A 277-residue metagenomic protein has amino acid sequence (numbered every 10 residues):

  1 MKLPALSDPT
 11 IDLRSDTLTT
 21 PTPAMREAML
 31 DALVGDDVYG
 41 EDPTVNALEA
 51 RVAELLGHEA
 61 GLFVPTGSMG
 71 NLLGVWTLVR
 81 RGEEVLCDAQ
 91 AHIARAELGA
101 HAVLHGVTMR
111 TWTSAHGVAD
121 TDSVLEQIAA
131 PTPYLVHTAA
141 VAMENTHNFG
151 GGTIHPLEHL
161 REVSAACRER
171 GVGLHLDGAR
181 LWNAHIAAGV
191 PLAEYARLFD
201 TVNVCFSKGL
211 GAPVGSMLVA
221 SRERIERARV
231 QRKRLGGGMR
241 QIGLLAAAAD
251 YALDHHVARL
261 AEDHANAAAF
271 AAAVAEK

Functional and structural regions predicted by a protein language model:
K2-K277: Conserved PLP-enzyme active-site core in the AAT-like
